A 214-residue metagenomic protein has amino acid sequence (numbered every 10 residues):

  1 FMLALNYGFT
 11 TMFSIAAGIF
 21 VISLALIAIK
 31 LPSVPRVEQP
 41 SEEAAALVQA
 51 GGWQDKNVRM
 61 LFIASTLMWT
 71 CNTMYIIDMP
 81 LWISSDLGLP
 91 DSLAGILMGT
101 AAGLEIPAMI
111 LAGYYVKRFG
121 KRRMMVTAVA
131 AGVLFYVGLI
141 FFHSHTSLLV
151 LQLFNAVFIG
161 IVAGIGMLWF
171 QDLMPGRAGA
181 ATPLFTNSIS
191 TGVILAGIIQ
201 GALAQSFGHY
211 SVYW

Functional and structural regions predicted by a protein language model:
A4, A108-G120, A204-Q205: Helix-to-loop junctions at the C-terminal end of transmembrane segments in multipass secondary transporters
L5-G18, A202-W214: A membrane-interface helix-boundary motif in multi-pass transporters
A17, R123-G138: Structural signature of the two symmetry-related core transmembrane helices
A17-Q39: C-terminal membrane-cytosol helix-exit motif in multi-pass small-molecule transporters
P32-F62: Juxtamembrane intracellular "pre-TM" segments in multi-pass secondary transporters
I77-L93: Short amphipathic helix-loop junctions that connect adjacent transmembrane helices in Major Facilitator Superfamily/SLC
I161-M174: Intracellular juxtamembrane helix-capping segments at the cytosolic ends of symmetry-related transmembrane helices
G176-S206: A late C-terminal transmembrane helix in Major Facilitator Superfamily
